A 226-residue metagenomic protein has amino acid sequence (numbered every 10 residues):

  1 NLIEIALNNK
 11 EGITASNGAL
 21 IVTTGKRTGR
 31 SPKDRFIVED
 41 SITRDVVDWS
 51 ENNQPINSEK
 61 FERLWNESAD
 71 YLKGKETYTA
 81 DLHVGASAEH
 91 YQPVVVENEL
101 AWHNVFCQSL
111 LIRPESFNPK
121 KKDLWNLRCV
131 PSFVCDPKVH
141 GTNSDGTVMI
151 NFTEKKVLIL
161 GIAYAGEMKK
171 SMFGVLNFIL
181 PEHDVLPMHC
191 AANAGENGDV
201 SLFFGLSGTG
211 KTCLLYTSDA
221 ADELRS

Functional and structural regions predicted by a protein language model:
N1-V200, S226: A noncatalytic interaction/capping subdomain that flanks phosphate/NTP-handling catalytic cores
F203: Hydrophobic anchor at the beta1->P-loop junction of P-loop NTPases
S207: The conserved Walker
G210: Conserved glycine(s) of the Walker
C213: Conserved Walker
Y216-L224: Conserved small/polar residues in nucleotide/adenosyl-binding loops
